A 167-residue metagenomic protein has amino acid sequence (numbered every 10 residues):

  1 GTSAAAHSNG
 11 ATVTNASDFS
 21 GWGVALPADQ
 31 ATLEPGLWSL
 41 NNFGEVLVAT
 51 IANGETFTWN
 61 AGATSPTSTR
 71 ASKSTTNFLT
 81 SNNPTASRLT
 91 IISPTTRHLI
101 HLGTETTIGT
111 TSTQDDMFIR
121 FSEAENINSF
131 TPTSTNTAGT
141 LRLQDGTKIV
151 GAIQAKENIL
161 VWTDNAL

Functional and structural regions predicted by a protein language model:
G1-A5, F43-R70: Hydrophobic or amphipathic alpha-helical targeting/insertion segments
G1-F19, V46, R97-H98, T104-E105: Sequence/structural signature of beta-propeller modules and their immediately flanking N-terminal secretory/stalk
G1-S8, T12, G23-G36, E55-T58: Extended, beta-strand-rich, solvent-exposed assembly scaffolds of outer structural proteins
S20-E34, S65-A166: Beta-propeller and closely related beta-pinwheel folds
S39-N41: Alpha-helical bundle/repeat cores within regulatory domains of eukaryotic proteins
